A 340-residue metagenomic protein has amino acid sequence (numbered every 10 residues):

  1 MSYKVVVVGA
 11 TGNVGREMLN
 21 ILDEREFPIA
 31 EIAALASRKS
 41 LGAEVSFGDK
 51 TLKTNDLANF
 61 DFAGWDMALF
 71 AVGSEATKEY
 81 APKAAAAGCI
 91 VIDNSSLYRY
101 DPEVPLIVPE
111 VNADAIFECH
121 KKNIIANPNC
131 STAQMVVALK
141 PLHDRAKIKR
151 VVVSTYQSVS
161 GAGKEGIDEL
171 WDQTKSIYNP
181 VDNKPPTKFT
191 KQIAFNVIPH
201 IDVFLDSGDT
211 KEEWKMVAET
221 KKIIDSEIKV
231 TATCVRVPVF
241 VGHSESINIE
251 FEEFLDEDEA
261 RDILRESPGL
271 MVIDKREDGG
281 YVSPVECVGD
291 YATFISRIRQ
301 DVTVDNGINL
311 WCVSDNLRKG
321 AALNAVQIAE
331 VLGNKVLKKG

Functional and structural regions predicted by a protein language model:
M1-I193, K229, T293-F294, I298-V304 (+3 more regions): N-terminal Rossmann-like NAD(P) cofactor-binding subdomain of oxidoreductases, focused on the glycine-rich
A68, V159-G340: Charged docking surfaces used in two-component/phosphorelay signaling
